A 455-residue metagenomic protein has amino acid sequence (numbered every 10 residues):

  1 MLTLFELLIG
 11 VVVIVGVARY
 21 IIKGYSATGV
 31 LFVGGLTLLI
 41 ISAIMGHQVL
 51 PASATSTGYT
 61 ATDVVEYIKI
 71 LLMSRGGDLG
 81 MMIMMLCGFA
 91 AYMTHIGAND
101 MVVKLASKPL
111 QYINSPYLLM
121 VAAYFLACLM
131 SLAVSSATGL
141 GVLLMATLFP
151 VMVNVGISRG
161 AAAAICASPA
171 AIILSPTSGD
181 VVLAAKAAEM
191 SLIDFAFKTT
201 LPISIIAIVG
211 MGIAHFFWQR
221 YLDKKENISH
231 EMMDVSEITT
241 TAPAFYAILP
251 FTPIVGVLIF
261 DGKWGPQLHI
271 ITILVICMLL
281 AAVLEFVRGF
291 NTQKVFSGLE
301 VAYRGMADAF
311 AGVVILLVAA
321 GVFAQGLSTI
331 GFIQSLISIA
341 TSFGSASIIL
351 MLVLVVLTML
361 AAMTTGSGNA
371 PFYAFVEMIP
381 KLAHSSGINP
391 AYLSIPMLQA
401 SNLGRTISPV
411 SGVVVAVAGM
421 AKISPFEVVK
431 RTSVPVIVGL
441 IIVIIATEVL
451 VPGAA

Functional and structural regions predicted by a protein language model:
M1, M145-I248, V413-T447, G453-A455: Membrane-core helix-loop-helix motifs of multi-pass transport proteins
M1-F5, I22-G24, S53-G58, V65-D78 (+5 more regions): Interfacial loop-to-helix junctions that mark the boundaries of transmembrane helices in multi-pass membrane
L2-I14, A18, L31-L38, S42 (+5 more regions): Long, contiguous bundles of hydrophobic transmembrane helices that form the permeation core of multi-pass
T3-L7, M73-G80, K108-A122, V155-A161 (+5 more regions): Membrane-interfacial loop-to-helix junctions in multi-pass transporters
R19-G24, A90-A91, L126-S135, A164-I173 (+3 more regions): Transmembrane alpha-helix interface/packing and boundary motifs in multi-pass membrane proteins, characterized by
F32, A52-D100, I271, V275-F332: Core transmembrane alpha-helical segments of multi-pass membrane transporters/permeases
I70, M101-Q111, P150-N154, S297-D308 (+4 more regions): Short amphipathic alpha-helical coupling elements at transmembrane boundaries
M82-M85, Q111-T147, L317-V318, F343-K381 (+2 more regions): Hydrophobic alpha-helical transmembrane segments of multi-pass integral membrane proteins, predominantly secondary
